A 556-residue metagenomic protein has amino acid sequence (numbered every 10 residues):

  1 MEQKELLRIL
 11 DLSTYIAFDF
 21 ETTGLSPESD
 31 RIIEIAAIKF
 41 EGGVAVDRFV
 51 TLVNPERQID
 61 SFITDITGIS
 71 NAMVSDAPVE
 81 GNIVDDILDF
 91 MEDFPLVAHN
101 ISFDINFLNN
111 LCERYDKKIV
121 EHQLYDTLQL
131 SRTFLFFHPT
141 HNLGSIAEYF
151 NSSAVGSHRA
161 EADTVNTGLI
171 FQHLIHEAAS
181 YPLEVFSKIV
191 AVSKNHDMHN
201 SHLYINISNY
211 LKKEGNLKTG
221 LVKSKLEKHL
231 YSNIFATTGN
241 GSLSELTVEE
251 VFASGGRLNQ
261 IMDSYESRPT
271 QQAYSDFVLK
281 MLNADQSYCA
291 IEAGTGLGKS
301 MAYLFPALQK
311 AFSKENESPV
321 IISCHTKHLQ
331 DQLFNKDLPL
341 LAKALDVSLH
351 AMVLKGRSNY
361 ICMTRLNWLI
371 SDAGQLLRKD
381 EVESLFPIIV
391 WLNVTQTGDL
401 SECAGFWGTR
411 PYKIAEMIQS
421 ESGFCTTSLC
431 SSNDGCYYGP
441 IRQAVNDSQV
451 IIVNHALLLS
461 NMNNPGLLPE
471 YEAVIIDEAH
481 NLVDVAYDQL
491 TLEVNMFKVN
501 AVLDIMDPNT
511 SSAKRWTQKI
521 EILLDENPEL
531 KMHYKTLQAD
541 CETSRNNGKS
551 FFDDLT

Functional and structural regions predicted by a protein language model:
M1-L10, H173-E250: Acidic two-metal-ion nuclease catalytic site recognized across multiple nuclease folds, prominently DnaQ/RNase D-T
M1-L124, F136-H158: Conserved non-catalytic scaffold segment of RNase H-like nuclease domains
E92-C112, L130-N206: Acidic, Mg2+-coordinating catalytic module of metal-dependent nucleases/exonucleases that use a two-metal-ion mechanism
L230-S232, E245-N259, K314-Q449, S511 (+2 more regions): A substrate-engagement module of RecA-like helicase motors
S244-I291: Conserved pre-motif I regulatory segment
L279-K280, S300-N316, K336-L340: Walker A/P-loop NTP-binding motif
A284-P306: Walker A/P-loop
Y303, D331, K336, S422-G423 (+2 more regions): Signature of the SF2 helicase/ATPase Hel1-core->accessory helical subdomain module
